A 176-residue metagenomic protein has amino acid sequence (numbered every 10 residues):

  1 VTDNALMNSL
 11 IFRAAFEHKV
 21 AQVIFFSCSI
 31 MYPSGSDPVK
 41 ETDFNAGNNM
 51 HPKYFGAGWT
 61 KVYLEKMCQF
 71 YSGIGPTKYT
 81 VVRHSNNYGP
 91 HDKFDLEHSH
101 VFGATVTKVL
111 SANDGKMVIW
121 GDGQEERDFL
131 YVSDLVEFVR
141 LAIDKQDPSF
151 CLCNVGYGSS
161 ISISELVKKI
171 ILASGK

Functional and structural regions predicted by a protein language model:
V1, S34-V39, H91-F94: Conserved catalytic-core motifs of eukaryotic protein kinase domains, centered on the activation segment
V1-N4, E17: NAD(P)H-binding glycine-rich loop region in Rossmannoid oxidoreductase-like domains and their noncatalytic homologs
L6-L10, Q22, Y63-L64, Y131-D134: Conserved cofactor-binding/catalytic machinery of classical short-chain dehydrogenase/reductase
M7, I11-A15, M67-C68, F138 (+1 more regions): Hydrophobic positions on the long internal alpha-helix of Rossmann-like NAD(P)-dependent oxidoreductase domains
S9-F55, T80: Conserved Rossmann-fold NAD(P)-dependent oxidoreductase catalytic core, especially the SDR/UDP-sugar
F12, S34, H51-S85, A104-D114: Active-site Tyr-X1-5-Lys
K53-A57, S85-S99, G121-S133, Y157-S159: Glycine-rich "substrate-gating" loop/helix at the edge of Rossmann-like oxidoreductase active sites
S111-K176: C-terminal substrate-binding subdomain of Rossmann-fold SDR/epimerase-dehydratase oxidoreductases
